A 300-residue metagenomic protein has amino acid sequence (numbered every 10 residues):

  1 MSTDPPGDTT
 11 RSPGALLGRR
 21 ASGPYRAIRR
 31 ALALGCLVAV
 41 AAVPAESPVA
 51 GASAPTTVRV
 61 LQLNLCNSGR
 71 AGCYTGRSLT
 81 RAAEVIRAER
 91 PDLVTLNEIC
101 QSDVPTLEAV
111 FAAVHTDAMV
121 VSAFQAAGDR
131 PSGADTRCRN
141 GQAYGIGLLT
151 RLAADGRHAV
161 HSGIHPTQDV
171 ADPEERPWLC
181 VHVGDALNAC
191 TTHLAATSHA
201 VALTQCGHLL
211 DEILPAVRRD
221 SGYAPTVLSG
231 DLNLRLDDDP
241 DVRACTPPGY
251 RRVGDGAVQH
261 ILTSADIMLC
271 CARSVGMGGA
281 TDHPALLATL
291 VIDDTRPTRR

Functional and structural regions predicted by a protein language model:
D4, D8-T9, L16-G18, P24-V38 (+6 more regions): N-terminal, active-site-proximal structural segment of metallo-dependent hydrolase catalytic domains
G18, P215-V227, L232-R300: Metal-dependent phosphoester-hydrolase catalytic domains
T57-R70, H161-G163, C180, A186-A196: Active-site-proximal beta-strand elements of phosphoester/diester hydrolases
V58, L93, L187, P225-V227 (+1 more regions): Short, Asp-centered acidic motifs that coordinate Mg2+ and/or phosphate in catalytic or ligand-binding sites
L63-L65, I99, L194, G230-L232 (+1 more regions): Active-site metal-binding loops of divalent metal-dependent hydrolases
T95-N97, A123-A126, V227-D231: Active-site neighborhood of phospho(di)ester-bond hydrolases with catalytic His/Asp-centered motifs
I99-A186: Structured beta-strand-rich core segments of catalytic domains in phosphoester-bond hydrolases
H199-Y223: A long, amphipathic alpha-helix that forms part of the scaffold/cap immediately adjacent to metal-dependent active
